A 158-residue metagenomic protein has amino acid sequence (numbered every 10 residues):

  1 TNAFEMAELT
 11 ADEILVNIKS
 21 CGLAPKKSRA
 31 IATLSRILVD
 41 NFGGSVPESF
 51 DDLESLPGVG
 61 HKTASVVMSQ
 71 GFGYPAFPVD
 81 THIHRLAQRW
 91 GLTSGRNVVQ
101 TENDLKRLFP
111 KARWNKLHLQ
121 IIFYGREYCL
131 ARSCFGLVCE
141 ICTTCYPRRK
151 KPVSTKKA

Functional and structural regions predicted by a protein language model:
T1-K157: Catalytic cores of DNA base-excision repair glycosylases
